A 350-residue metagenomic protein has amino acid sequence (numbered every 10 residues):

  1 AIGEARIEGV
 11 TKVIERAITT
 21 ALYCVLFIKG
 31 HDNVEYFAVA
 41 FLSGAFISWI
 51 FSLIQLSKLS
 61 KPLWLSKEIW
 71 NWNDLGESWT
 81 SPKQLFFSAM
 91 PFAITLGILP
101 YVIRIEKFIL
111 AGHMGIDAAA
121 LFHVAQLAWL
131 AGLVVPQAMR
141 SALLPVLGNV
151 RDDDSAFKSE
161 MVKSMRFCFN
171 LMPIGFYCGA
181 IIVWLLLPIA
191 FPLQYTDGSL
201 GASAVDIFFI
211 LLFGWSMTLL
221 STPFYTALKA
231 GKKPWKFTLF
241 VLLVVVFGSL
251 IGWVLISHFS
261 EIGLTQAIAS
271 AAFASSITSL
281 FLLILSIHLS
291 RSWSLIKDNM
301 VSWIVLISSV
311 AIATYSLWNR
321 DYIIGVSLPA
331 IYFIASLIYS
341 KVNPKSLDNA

Functional and structural regions predicted by a protein language model:
A1-I14, L212-L243, L289-L295: Membrane-interface junctions at transmembrane-helix termini in multi-pass inner-membrane proteins
G3-R6, A17-I50, K58, W235-T238 (+2 more regions): Membrane-interface helix-loop junctions in multi-pass transport and translocation proteins
V25, I50, M161-L219, V246-H258: Alpha-helical transmembrane segments of multi-pass membrane transport and lipid-handling proteins
V34-A38, S52-I103, A142, V146-S159 (+1 more regions): Interhelical loop/hinge segments that connect adjacent transmembrane helices in multipass membrane
V34-V39, T80-F92, I109-L130, K158-E160 (+2 more regions): Interfacial/gating helices of multi-pass transporter permease domains
P91, E106-F108, A120-Q137, M165-N170 (+1 more regions): Alpha-helical transmembrane segments of polytopic membrane transporters and translocases
A125, W129-M165, Y225-A230: Helix-loop junctions and terminal segments of transmembrane helices in multi-pass membrane transport/translocation
V244-F247, D298-N349: Transmembrane alpha-helical segments of multi-pass transport proteins
